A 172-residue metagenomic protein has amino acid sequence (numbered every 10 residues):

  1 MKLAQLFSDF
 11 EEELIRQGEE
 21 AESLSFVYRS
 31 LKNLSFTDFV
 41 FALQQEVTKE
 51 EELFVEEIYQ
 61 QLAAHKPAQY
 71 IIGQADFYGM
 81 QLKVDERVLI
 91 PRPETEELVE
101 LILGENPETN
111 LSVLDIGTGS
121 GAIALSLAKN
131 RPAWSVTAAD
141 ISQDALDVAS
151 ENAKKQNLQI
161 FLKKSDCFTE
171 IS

Functional and structural regions predicted by a protein language model:
M1-I72: N-terminal auxiliary segments of SAM/dcSAM-dependent transferases
E56-R131, V136-E151, L162-S165, T169-I171: SAM-dependent Rossmann-like transferase core, predominantly class I methyltransferases with a strong bias toward
